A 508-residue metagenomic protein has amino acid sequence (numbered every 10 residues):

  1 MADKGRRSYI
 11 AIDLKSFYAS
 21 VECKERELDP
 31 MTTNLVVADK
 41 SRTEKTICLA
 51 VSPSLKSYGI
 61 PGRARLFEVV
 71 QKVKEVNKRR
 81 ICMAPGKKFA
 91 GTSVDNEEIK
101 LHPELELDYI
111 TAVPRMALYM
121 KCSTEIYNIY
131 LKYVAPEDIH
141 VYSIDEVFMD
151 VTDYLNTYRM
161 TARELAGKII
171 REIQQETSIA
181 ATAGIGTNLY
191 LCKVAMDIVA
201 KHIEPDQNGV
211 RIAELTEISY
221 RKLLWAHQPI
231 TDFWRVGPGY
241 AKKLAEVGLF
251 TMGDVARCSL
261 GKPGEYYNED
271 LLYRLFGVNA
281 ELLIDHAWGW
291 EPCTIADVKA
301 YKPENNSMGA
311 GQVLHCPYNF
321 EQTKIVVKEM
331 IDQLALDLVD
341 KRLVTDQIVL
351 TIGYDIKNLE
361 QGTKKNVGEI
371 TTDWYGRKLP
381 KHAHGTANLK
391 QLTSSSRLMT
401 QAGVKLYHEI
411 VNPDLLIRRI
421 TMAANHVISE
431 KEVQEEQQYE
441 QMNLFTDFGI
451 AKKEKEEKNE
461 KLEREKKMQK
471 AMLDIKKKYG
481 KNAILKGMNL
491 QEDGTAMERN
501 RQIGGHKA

Functional and structural regions predicted by a protein language model:
M1-I295, L444, G449-A508: Gly/Gly-Pro- and Ser/Thr-rich, intrinsically disordered tail segments characteristic of DNA damage-repair and tolerance
A2-K4, A11, D232, P238-I417 (+1 more regions): DNA-contacting surface of Y-family translesion DNA polymerases
T33, A181, D346-I348, I420 (+1 more regions): Change "...and in nucleic-acid phosphodiester-cleaving endonucleases..." to "...and in nucleic-acid processing enzymes
R42, N156, Y190, V313 (+4 more regions): Generic "edge-of-domain/loop-turn" microfeature
F148, N388, T421: Short aromatic/hydrophobic contact patches that present stacked aromatics for nucleic-acid/ligand binding
T152-Y154, T187-C192, I352-L359, N425-K431 (+1 more regions): Short, internal active-site loops enriched in acidic
L350, M422, G480: Hydrophobic, well-ordered secondary-structure elements that form the walls of internal hydrophobic environments
K405, E409-D474: C-terminal hydrophobic structural anchor segments that stabilize assembly/packing rather than catalytic chemistry
